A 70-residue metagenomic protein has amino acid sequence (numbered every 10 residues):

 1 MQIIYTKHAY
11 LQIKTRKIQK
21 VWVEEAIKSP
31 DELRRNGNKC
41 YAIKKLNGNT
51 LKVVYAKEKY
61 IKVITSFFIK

Functional and structural regions predicted by a protein language model:
M1-K70: Ribonuclease/tRNase effector modules and their secretory precursors
